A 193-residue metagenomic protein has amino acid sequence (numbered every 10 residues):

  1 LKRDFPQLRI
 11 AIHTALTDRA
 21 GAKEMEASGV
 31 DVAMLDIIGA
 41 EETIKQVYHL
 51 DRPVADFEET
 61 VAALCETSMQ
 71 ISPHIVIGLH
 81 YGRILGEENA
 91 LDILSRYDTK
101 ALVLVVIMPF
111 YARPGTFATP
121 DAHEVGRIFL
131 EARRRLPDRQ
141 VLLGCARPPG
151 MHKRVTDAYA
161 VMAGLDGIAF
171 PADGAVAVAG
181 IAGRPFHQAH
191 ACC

Functional and structural regions predicted by a protein language model:
L1-G21, V30-F57, Q70, L102-V103: Core AdoMet radical
L1-H13, R52-P73, T116-V141, C192: Alpha-helix-loop-beta-strand connector modules within alpha/beta enzyme cores
I12-D18, H49-A55, V76-L91, M151: Active-site glycine- and acidic-residue-rich loops that bind and position anionic ligands or nucleotide-like cofactors
H13-T17, I38-A40, H74-H80, V105-P109 (+2 more regions): Active-site beta-loop-alpha junctions enriched in small/polar residues
A20-A22, V155-T156: Short acidic active-site motifs
M25-G29, A62-S68, L94-D98: Acidic (Asp/Glu)-rich catalytic clusters
K45-H49, R83-L85, P114-T119: Short, solvent-exposed loop/turn segments at secondary-structure boundaries
D92-C193: Auxiliary Fe-S-binding modules of radical SAM enzymes
